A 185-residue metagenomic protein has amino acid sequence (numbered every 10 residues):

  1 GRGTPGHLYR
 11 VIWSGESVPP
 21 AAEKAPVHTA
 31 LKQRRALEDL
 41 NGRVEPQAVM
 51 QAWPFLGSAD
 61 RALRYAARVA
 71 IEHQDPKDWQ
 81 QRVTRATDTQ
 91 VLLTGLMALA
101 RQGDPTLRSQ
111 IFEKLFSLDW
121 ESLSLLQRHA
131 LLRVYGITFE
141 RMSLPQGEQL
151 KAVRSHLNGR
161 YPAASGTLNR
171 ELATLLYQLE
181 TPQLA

Functional and structural regions predicted by a protein language model:
G1-A185: Extracellular/periplasmic ectodomains of large secreted or surface enzymes and adhesion receptors
